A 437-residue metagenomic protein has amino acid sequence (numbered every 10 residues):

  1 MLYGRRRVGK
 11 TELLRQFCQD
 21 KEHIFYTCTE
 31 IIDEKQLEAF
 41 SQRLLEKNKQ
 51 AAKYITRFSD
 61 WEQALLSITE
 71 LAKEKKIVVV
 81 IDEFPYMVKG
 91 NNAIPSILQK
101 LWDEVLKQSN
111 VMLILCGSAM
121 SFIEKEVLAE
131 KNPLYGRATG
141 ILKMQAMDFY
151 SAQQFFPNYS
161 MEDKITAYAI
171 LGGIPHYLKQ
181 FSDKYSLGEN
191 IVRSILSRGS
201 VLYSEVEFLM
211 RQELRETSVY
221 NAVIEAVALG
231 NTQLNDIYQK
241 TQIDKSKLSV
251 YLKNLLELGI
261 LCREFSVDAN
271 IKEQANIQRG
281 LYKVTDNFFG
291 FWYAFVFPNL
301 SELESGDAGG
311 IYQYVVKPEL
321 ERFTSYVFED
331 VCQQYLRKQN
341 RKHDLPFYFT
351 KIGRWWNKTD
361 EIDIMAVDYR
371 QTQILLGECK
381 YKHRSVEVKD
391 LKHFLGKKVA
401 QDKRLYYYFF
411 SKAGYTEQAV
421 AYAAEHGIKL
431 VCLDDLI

Functional and structural regions predicted by a protein language model:
M1, R279-I437: A cross-kingdom feature that marks ATP-driven nucleic-acid transaction machinery
M1-G310: Phosphate-binding site recognition
